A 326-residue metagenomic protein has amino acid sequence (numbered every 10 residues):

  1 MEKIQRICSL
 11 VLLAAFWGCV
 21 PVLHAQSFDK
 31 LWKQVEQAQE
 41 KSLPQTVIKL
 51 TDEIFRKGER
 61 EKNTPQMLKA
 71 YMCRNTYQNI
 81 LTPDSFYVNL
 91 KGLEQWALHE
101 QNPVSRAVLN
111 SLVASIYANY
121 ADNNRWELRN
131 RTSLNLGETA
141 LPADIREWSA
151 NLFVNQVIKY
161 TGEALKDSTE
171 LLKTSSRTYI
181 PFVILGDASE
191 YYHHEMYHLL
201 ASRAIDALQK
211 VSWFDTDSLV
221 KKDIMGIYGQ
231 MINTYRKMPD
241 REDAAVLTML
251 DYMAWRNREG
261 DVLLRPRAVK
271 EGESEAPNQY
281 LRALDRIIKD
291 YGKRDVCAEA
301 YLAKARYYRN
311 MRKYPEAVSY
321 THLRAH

Functional and structural regions predicted by a protein language model:
M1-F28: Bacterial Sec-dependent N-terminal signal peptides
A25-L50, T64-P65: N-terminal leader/linker segments that initiate helical-solenoid repeat arrays
F28, I48, T64, L68 (+8 more regions): Start-of-helix signal in alpha-solenoid helical-repeat scaffolds, especially tetratricopeptide repeats
Q34, R74, V113, A204 (+2 more regions): Structural register within alpha-helical repeat arrays
I80-E100, Y120-D187, K210-K222, R258-R282: Short coil/linker segments at helix-helix boundaries
T321-H326: Conserved small/polar residues in nucleotide/adenosyl-binding loops
